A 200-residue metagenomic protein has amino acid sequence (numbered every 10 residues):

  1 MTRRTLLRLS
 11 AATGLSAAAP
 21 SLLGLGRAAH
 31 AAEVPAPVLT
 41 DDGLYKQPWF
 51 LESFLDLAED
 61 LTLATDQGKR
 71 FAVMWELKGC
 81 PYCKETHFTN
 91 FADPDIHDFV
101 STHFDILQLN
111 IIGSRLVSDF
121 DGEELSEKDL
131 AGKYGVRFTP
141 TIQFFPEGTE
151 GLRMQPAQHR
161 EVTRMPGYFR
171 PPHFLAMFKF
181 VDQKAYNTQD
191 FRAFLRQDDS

Functional and structural regions predicted by a protein language model:
M1, S21-T40: C-terminal segment of N-terminal export signals and the immediately downstream linker at the start of the mature
T5-R27: N-terminal export signals
S53-K69: A short beta-strand-turn-helix
Q67-P81: Short active-site neighborhood of thiol/selenol oxidoreductases, capturing the structured segment around
K84-F99: Typically the conserved alpha-helix immediately C-terminal to a functionally engaged Cys/Sec in thioredoxin-like
H97-L125: Thiol-based oxidoreductase modules, predominantly thioredoxin-like and allied folds used for disulfide exchange
E127-Q143: Structural micro-motif
R137-F138, F145-Y186: Non-catalytic, surface beta->alpha helical segment in thiol-disulfide oxidoreductase systems
